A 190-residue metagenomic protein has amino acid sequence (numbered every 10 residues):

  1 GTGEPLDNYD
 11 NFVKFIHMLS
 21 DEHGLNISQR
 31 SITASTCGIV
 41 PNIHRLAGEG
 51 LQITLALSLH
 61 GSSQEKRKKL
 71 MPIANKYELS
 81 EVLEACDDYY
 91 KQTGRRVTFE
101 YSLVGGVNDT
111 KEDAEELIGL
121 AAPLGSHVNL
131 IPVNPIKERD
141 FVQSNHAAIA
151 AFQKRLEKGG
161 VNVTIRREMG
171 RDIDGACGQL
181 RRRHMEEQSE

Functional and structural regions predicted by a protein language model:
G1-G159: Conserved AdoMet/S-adenosylmethionine-binding subsite of the radical SAM
S28, T164-I165: Short, hydrophobic secondary-structure boundary micro-motifs
L130, I165-R167: A structural preference for short, hydrophobic beta-strand core positions in alpha/beta folds
P135-R139, E168-G175: Short proline/glycine- and acidic-rich turn/helix-capping motifs at secondary-structure junctions
K158, G170-E190: Radical SAM enzyme core and accessory elements
V163-T164, G178: Short alpha-helical segments used as structural interaction elements across diverse proteins
